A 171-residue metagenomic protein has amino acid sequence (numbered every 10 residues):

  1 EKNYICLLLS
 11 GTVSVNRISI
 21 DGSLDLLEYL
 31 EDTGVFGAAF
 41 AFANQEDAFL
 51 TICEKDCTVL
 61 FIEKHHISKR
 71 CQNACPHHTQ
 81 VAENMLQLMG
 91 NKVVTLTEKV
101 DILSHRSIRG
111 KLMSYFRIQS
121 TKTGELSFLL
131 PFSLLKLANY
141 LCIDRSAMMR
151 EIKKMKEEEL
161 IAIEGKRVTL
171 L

Functional and structural regions predicted by a protein language model:
E1-I5, S23-D25, Q45-D47: A short beta-loop-beta micro-motif enriched in histidine and acidic residues
N3-N16, E31-T33: Glycine- and acidic-residue-biased ligand/ion/polar-headgroup-sensing regions
T12, D56-T58, R167: Structural motif
L26-L86: Cyclic-nucleotide recognition modules
H77-D101: Long, low-complexity, charged/polar intrinsically disordered regions in eukaryotic proteins
V81, S104, I108-K111, Y115 (+1 more regions): N-terminal positioning helix adjacent to the helix-turn-helix/winged-helix DNA-binding module
L96-I108, K122-L129: Short, Lys/Arg-enriched, Trp-marked, Pro/Gly-tolerant hinge/linker segments that flank
R117-L171: Phosphate-/nucleic-acid-contacting segments
